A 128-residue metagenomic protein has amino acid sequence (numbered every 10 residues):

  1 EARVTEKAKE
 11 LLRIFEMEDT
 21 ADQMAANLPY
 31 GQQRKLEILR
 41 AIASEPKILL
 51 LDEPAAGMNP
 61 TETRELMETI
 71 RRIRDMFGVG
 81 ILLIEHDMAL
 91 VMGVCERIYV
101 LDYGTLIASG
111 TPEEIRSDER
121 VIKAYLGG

Functional and structural regions predicted by a protein language model:
E1-G128: Glycine-rich phosphate-binding loops of nucleotide-dependent enzymes
